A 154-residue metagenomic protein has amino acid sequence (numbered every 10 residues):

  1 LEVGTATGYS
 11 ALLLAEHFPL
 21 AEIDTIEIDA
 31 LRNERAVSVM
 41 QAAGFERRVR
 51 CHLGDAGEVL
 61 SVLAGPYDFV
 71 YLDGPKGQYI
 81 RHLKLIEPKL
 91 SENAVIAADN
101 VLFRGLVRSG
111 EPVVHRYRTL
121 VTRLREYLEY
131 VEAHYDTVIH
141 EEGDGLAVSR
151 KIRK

Functional and structural regions predicted by a protein language model:
L1-K154: S-adenosylmethionine/decaboxylated-SAM
